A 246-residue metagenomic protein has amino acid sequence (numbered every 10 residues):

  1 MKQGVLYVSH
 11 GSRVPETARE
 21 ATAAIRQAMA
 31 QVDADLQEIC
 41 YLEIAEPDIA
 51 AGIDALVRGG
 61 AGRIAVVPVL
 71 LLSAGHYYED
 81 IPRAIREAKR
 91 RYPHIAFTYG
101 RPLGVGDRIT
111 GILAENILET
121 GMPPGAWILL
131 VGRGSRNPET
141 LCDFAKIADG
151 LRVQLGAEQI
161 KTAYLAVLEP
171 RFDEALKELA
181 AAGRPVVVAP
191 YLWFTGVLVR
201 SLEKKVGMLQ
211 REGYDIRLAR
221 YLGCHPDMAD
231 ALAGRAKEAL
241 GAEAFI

Functional and structural regions predicted by a protein language model:
M1-I246: Active-site-proximal alpha-helix that buttresses catalytic centers in soluble enzyme cores
